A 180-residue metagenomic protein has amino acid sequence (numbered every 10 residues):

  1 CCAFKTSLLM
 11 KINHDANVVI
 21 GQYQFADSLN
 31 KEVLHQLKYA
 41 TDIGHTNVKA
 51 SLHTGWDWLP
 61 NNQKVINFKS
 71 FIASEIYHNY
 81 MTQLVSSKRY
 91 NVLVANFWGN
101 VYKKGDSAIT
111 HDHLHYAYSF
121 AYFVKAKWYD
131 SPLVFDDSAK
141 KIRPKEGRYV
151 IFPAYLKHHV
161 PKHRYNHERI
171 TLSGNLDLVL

Functional and structural regions predicted by a protein language model:
C1-L9: Short, Lys/Arg-enriched N-terminal segments with co-localized hydrophobic residues within the first ~10-30 amino acids
C2, D57-L59, G99, Y129: Short linear interaction motif-like sites in intrinsically disordered regions of transcription factors
L8-Y90: Non-heme Fe(II)/2-oxoglutarate
V85, Y90-K162, H167-T171, N175-L180: Catalytic core of non-heme Fe(II) oxygenases with the double-stranded beta-helix
